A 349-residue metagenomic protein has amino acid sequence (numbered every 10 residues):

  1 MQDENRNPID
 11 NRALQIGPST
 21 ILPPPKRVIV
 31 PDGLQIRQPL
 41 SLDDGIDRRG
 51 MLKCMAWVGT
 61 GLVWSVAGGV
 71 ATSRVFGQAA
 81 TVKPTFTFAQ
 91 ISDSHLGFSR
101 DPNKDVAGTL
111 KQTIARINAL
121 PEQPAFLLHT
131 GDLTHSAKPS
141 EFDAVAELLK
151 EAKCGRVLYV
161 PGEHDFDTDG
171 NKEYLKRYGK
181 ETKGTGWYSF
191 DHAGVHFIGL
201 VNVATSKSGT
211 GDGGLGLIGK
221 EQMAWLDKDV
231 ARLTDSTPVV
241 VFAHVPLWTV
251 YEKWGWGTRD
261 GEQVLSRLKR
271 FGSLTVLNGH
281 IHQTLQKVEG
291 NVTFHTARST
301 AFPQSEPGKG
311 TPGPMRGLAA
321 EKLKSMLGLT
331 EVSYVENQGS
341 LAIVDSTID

Functional and structural regions predicted by a protein language model:
M1-D47: N-terminal secretory signal peptides
Q35-L62, V66: N-terminal secretory signal peptides and thylakoid transit peptides that target proteins across membranes
P39, S73-D143, T185, K228: N-terminal active-site segment of His-dependent metallophosphoesterases
W57, H95, L133-T134, H164-D165 (+4 more regions): Catalytic metal-binding/acid-base residues of hydrolase active sites
A80, K138-P238, D260-T275, K287-F302 (+1 more regions): Extended active-site neighborhood of metal-dependent phosphoesterases/phosphodiesterases
I91-S92, L127-G131, L158-E163, F242-A243 (+2 more regions): Active-site neighborhood of phospho(di)ester-bond hydrolases with catalytic His/Asp-centered motifs
F98-R100, L133-T134, A204-I218, W248-K253: Surface-exposed cleft-lining segments at the edges of enzyme active sites
T234-V250: Short acidic, glycine-rich surface-loop motifs adjacent to enzyme active sites
